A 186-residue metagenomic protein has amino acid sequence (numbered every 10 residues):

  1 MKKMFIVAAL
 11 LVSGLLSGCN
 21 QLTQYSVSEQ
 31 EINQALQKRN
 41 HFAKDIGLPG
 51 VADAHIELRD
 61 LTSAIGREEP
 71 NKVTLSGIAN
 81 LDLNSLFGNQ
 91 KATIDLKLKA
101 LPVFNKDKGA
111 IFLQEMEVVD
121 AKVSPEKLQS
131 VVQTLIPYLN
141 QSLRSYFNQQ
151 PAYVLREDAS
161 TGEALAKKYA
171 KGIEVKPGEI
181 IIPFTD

Functional and structural regions predicted by a protein language model:
M1-M4: Positively charged n-region of N-terminal signal peptides that target proteins for export
C19-D186: Extracellular/lumenal and peripheral-membrane lipid-interaction modules
